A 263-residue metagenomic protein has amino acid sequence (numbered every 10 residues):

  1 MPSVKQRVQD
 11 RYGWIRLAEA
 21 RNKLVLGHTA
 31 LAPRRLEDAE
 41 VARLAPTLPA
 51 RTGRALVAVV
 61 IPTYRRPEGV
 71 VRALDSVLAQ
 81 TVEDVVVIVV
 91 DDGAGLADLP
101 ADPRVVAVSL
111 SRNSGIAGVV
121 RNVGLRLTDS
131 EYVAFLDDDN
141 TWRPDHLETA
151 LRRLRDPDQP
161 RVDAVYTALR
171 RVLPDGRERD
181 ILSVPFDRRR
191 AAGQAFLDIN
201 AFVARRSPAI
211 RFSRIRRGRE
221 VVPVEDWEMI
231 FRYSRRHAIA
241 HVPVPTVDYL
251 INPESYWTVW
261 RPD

Functional and structural regions predicted by a protein language model:
M1-A18: Intrinsically disordered, low-structural-confidence terminal and linker regions
E19-D263: Nucleotide-sugar donor-binding/catalytic module of glycosyltransferases that assemble extracellular/cell-envelope
